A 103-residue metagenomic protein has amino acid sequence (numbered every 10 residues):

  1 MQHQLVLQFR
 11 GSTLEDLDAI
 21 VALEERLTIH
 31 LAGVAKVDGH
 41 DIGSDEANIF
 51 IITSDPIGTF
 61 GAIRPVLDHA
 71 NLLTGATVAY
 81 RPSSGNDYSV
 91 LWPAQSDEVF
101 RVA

Functional and structural regions predicted by a protein language model:
M1-L14: Short glycine-/aliphatic-rich beta-strand segments at the starts of folded cytosolic domains
S12-D16, P56-G58: Short acidic, S/G/P-rich loop/turn micro-motifs used as interaction or catalytic elements
L17-G33: Short amphipathic alpha-helix segments
G33-V66: Short, intrinsically disordered low-complexity segments
H69-N86: Conserved short beta-strand edge segments in small beta-sheet-based binding/regulatory domains
G85-A103: Short, low-order "capping/linker" segments at domain edges
